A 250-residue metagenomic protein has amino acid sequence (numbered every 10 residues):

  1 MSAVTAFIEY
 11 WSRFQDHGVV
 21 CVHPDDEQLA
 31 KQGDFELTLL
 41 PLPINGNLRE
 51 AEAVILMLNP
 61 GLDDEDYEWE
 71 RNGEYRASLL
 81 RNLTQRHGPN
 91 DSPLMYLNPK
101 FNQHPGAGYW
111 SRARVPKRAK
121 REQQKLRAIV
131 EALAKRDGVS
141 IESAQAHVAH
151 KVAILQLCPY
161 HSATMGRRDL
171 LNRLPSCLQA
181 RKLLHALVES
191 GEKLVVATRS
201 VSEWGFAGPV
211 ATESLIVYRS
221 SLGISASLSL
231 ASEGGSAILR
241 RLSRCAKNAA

Functional and structural regions predicted by a protein language model:
M1, A249-A250: C-terminal end-of-chain micro-motif
S2-S190: A polyanion-binding, active-site-adjacent surface
F35, L174-Q179, G205-S227: C-terminal/domain-terminus segments
N45, A107, A207, L222 (+1 more regions): Feature targets compositionally biased, intrinsically disordered low-complexity regions with long contiguous runs
I55-N59, E192-W204: Glycine-rich anion-binding loop/nest that anchors nucleotide
Q156-C158, R199, Y218-G223: Residues at the C-termini of beta-strands that transition into short coil/loop
T212-N248: Short, flexible loop segments at boundaries between secondary-structure elements
